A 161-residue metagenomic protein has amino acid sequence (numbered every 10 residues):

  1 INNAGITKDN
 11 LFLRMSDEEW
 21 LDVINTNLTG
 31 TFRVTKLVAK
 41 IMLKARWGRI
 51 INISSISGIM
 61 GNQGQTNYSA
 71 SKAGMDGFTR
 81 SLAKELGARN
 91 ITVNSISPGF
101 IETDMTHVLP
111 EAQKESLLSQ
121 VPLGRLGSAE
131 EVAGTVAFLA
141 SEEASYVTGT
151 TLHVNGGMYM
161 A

Functional and structural regions predicted by a protein language model:
N10-L13, M60-T66, A88-R89, G124 (+1 more regions): Active-site loop immediately N-terminal to the catalytic Tyr-X3-Lys motif of short-chain dehydrogenase/reductase
L11-F12, E19-I24, T106, L117: Substrate-binding pocket helix/loop in short-chain dehydrogenase/reductase
T35, S71, T79: Active-site helix of classical SDR
K40, K84-A88, S145: Alpha-helical segment proximal to the catalytic Tyr-Lys
S55: Residue(s) in the substrate-gating loop at a strand-loop-helix junction that position the organic substrate next
G87, T92, V147-G149, N155: Short, small/polar-rich loop/turn modules that mediate ligand/substrate recognition or access, typified
V121-V132, E143: A conserved structural motif in NAD(P)-dependent oxidoreductases
